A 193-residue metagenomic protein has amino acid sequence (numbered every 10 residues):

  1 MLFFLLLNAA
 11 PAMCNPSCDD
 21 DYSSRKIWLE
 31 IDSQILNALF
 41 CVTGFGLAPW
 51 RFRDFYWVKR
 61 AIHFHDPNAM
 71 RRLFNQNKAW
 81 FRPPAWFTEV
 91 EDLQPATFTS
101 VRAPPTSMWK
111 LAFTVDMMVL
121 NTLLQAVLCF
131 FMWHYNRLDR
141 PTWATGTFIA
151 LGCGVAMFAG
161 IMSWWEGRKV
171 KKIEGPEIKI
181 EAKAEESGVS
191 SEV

Functional and structural regions predicted by a protein language model:
M1, S107-C129, F148-G160: Alpha-helical transmembrane segments of multi-pass membrane proteins
M1-F40, L123-F148, W165-V170: Membrane-lumen (extracellular) interface motif
K26, K59, K78, K110 (+3 more regions): Context-gated lysine
I31-A61, A159: Hydrophobic alpha-helical membrane-embedded segments
F40-A48, W86-D92, S163-I180: Juxtamembrane/interfacial segments around transmembrane helices
W50-F64, M132-Y135, D139, M162-E177: Structured alpha-helical bundle/scaffold domains in large eukaryotic membrane-trafficking regulators
R51-K110: Charge-rich cytosolic interhelical loops and cytosolic tails of multi-pass membrane proteins
P141-A150, G154-V193: Cytosolic/matrix-facing juxtamembrane and C-terminal tails of multi-pass cellular membrane proteins
